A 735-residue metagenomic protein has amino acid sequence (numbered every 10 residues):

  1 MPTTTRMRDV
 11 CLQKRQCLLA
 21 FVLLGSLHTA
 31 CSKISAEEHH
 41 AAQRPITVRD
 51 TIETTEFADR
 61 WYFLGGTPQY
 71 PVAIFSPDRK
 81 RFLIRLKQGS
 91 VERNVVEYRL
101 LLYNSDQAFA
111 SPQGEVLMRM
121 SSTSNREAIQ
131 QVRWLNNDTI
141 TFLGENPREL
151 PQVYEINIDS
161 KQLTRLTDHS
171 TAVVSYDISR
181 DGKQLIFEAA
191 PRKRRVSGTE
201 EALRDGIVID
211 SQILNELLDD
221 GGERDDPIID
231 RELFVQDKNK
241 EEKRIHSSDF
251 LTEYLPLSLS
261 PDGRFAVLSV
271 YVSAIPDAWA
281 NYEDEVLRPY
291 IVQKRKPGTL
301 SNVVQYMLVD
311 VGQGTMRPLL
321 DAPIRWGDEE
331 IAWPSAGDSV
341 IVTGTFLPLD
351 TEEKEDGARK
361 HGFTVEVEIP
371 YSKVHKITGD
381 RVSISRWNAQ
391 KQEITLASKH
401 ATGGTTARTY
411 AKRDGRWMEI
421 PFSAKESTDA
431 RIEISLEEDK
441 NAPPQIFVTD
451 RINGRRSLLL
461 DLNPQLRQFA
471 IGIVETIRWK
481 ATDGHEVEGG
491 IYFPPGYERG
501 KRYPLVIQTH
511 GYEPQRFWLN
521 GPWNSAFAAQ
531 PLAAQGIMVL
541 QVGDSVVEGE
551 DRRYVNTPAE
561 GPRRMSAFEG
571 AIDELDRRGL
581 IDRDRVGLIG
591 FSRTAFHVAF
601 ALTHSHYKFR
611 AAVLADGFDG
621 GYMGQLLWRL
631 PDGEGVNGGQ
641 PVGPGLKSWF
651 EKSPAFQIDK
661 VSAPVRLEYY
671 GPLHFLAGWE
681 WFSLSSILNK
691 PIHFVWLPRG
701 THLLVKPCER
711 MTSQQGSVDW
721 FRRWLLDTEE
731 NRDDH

Functional and structural regions predicted by a protein language model:
C31, S35-P68, Y103-Q130, I156-V174 (+10 more regions): Multi-bladed beta-propeller domains
Y70-A73, R81, L86, A266-V270 (+4 more regions): Non-catalytic accessory segments flanking enzyme active sites
A73-R81, Q131-T139, Y176-Q184, P256-A266 (+5 more regions): Blade-terminus and WD-like Trp-Asp/Gly-His loop motifs, strongest in beta-propeller folds
V96-A108, A190-E242, Y271-V309, D350-V365 (+2 more regions): Predominantly five- to eight-bladed beta-propeller fold
D461-R578, D582-D584, F591: Cap/lid segment of the alpha/beta-hydrolase catalytic domain
R516-W518, A611, D616-A663: Mobile cap/lid helix-loop segments that gate and shape the active-site cleft of serine hydrolases
D573-G624: Primarily recognizes the serine-hydrolase "nucleophile elbow" in alpha/beta-hydrolase and SGNH/GDSL folds
N689-H735: C-terminal catalytic histidine-bearing segment of alpha/beta-hydrolase fold enzymes
